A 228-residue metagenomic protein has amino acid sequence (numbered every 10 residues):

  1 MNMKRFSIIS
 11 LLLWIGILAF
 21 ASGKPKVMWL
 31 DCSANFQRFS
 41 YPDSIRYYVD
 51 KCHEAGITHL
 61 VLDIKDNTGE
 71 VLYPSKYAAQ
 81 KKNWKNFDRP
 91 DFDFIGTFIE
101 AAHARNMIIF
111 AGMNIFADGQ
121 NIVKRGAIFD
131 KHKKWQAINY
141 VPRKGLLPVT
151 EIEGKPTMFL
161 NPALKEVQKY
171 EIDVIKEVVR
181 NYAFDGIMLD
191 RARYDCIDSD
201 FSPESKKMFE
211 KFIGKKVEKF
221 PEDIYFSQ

Functional and structural regions predicted by a protein language model:
L12-A21: Hydrophobic h-region of N-terminal signal peptides that target proteins for export in Gram-negative bacteria
P25-F39, A111, F116-N181, I224: Active-site-adjacent "subsite" loops/lids of carbohydrate-active enzymes
K26-L30, L60-L62, I109-A111, I187-L189: Hydrophobic faces of well-ordered beta-strands that scaffold small-molecule active sites in alpha/beta enzyme cores
Q37-A55, K82-R105, K169-Y170: Aromatic- and glycine-enriched glycan-recognition loops and surfaces that form the carbohydrate-binding subsites
S44-E70, N181-Y182: Catalytic domains of carbohydrate-active enzymes, especially glycoside hydrolases
C52, L60, A102, E171 (+2 more regions): Conserved, mostly hydrophobic/aromatic
I57-P90: Aromatic-lined carbohydrate-binding/catalytic grooves of carbohydrate-active enzymes
L72-W84, A117-E153, R191-S227: Aromatic- and acidic-residue-enriched segments that line the glycan-binding/catalytic groove of carbohydrate-active
